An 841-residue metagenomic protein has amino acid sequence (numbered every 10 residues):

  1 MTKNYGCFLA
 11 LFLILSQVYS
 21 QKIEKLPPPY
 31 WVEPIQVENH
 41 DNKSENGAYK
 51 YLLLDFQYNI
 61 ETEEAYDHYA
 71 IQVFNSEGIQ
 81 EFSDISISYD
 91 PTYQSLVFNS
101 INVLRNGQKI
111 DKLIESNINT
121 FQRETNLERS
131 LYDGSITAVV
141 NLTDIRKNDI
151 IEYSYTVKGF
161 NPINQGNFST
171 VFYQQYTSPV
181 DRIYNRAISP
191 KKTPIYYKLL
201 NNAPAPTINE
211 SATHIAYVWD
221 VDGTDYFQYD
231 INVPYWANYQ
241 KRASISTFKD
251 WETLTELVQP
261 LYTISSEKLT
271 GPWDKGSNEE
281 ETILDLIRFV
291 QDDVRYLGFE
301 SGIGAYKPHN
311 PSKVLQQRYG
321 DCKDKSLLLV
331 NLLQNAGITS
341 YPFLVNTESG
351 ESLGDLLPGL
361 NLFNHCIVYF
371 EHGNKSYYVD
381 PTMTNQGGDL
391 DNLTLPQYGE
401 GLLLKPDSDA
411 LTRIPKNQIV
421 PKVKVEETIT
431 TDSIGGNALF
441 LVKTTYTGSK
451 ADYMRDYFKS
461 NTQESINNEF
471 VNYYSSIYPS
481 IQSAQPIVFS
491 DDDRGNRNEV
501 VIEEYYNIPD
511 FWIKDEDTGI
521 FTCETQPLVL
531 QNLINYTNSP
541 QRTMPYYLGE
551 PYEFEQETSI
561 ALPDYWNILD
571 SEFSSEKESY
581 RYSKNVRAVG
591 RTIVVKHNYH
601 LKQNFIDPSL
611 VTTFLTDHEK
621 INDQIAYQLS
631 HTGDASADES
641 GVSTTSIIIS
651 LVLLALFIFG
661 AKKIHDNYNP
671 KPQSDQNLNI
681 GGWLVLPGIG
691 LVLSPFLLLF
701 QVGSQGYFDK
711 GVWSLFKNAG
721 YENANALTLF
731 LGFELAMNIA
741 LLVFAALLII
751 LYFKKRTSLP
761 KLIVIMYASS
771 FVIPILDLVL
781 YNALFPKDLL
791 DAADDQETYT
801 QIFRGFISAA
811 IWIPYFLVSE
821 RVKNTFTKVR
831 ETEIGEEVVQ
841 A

Functional and structural regions predicted by a protein language model:
M1-K25, F659, A841: Bacterial Sec-dependent N-terminal signal peptides
K3, N461, E469, Y478-P479 (+4 more regions): Short, flexible coil/linker elements and helix-boundary hinge sites characteristic of intrinsically disordered
L9, K275, P311, D675 (+1 more regions): Generic anion/oxyanion-binding catalytic loop in active/binding sites
L15-S16, Q72, S76, F289 (+4 more regions): Generic N-terminal helix/loop capping motif
S16, V103-L104, Y815: Hydrophobic alpha-helical segments, especially N-terminal targeting/anchoring helices
Q21-T644: A sensor for short, sequence-defined functional sites
S646-A841: Topology signature of small-to-medium multi-pass alpha-helical membrane proteins
